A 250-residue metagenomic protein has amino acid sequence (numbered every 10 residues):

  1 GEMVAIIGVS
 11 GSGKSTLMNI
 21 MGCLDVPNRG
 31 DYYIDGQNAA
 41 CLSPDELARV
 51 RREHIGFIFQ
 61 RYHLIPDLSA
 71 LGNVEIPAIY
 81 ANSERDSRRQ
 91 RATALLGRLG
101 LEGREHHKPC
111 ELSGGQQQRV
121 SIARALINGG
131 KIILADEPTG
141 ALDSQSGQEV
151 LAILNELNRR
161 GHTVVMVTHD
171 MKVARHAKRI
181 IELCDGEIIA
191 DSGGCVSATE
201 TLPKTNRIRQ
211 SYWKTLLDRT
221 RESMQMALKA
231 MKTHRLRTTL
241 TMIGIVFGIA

Functional and structural regions predicted by a protein language model:
G22: Helix-to-loop junction immediately C-terminal to a conserved catalytic motif
G30-N38: Conserved ABC transporter NBD signature motif
Q37-N38, D86-G103: Conserved ABC ATPase "signature" region
L68-P77: Short coil-to-helix segment of the ABC ATPase nucleotide-binding domain corresponding to the Q-loop/switch region
K108-Q118: Conserved ABC ATPase signature
I127-K131: A short, proline-enriched helix->beta-strand linker immediately N-terminal to the Walker B motif in ABC-type P-loop
I133-D136: Catalytic Walker B motif of ABC-type/P-loop ATPase nucleotide-binding domains
